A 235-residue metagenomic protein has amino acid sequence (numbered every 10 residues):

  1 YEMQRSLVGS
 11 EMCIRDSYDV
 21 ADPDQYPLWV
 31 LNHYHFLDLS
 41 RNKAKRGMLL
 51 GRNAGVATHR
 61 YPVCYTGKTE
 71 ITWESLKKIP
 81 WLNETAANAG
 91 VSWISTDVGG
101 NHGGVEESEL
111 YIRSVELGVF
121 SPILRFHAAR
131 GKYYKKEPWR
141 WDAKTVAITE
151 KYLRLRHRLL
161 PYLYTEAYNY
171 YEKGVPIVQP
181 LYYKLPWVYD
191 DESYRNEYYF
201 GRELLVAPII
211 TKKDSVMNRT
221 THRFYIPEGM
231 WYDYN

Functional and structural regions predicted by a protein language model:
Y1-I14: Single conserved hydrophobic/aromatic residue that forms the stacking wall/gate of nucleotide- or nucleobase-binding
R15-N235: Active-site-proximal substrate-binding groove within the catalytic cores of carbohydrate-active enzymes
